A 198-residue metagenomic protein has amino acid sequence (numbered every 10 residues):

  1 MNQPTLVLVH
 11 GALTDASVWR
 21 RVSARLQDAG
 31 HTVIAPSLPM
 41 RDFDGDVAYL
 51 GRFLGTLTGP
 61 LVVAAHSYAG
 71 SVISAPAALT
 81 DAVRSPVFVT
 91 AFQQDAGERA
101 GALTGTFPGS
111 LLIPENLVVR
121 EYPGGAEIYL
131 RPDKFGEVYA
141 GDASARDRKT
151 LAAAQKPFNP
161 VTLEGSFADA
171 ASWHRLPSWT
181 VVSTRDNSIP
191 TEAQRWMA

Functional and structural regions predicted by a protein language model:
N2-F43, L61-V62, L79-A82: Conserved HGGG/HGGXW glycine-rich cap/lid loop of the alpha/beta-hydrolase fold
D44-L61: Conserved acidic catalytic loop of the alpha/beta-hydrolase fold
A64-A69, I73: Gly/Ala-rich beta-loop-alpha elbow adjacent to hydrolase catalytic centers
L79-P123, I128, P132, N159-F167 (+1 more regions): Flexible "cap/lid" loop of the alpha/beta hydrolase fold
G124-S172: Conserved alpha/beta-hydrolase catalytic His-Asp/Glu region
R175-V182: Catalytic His-Asp charge-relay segment
V182-A198: Conserved loop-alpha-helix segment in the C-terminal half of the alpha/beta-hydrolase fold that carries the catalytic
